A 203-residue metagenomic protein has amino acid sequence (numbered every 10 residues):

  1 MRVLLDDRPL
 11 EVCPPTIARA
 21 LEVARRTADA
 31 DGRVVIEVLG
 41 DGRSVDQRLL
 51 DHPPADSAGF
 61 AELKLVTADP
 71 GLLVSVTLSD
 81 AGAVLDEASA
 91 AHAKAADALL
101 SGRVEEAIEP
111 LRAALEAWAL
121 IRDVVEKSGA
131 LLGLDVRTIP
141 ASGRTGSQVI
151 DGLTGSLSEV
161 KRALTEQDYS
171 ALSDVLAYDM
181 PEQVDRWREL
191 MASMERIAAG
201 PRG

Functional and structural regions predicted by a protein language model:
M1-G203: C-terminal-biased regions
